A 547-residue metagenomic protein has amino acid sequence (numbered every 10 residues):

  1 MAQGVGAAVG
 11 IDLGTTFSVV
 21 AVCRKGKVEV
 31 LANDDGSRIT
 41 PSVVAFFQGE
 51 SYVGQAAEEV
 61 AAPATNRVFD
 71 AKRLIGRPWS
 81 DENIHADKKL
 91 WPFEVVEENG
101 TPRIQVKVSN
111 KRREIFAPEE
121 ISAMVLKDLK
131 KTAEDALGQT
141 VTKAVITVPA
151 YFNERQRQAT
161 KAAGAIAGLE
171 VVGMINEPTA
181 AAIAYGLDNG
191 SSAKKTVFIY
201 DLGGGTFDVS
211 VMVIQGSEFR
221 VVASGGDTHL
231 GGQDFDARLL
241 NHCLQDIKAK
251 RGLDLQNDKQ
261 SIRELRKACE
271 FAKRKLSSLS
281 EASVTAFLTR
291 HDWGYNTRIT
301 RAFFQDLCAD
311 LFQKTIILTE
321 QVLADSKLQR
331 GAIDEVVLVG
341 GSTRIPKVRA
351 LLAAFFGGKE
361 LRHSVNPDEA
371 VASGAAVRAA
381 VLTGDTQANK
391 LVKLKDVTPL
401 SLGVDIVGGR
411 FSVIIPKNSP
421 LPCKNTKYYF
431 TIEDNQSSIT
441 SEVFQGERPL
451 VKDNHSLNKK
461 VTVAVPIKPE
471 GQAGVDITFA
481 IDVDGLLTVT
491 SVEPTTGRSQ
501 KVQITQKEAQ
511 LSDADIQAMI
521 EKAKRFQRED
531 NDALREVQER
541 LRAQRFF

Functional and structural regions predicted by a protein language model:
M1-N99, K107-M124, K131-F547: Oxyanion-binding/catalytic loops of NTP- or PPi-dependent enzymes
